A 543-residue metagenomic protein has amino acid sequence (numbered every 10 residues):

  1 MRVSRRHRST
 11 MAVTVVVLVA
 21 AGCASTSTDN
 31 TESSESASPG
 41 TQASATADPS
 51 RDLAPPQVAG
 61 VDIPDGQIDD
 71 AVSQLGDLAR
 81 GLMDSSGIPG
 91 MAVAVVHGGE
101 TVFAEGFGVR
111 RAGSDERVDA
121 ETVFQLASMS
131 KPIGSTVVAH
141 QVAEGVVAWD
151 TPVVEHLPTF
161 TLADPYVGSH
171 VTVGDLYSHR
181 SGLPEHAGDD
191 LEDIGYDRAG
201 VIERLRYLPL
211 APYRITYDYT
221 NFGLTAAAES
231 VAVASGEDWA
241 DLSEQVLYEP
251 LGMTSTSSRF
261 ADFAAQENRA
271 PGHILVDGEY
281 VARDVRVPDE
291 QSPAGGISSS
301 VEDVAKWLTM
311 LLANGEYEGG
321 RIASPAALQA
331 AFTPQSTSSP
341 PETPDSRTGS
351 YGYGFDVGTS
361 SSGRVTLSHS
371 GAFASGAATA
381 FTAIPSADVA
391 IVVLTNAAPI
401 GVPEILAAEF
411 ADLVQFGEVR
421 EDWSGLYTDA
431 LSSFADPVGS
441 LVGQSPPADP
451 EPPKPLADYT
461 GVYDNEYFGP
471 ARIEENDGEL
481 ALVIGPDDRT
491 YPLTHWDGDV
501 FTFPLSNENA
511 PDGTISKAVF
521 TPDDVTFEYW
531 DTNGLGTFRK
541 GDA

Functional and structural regions predicted by a protein language model:
M1-A12: Bacterial N-terminal signal peptides that target proteins for export
R2, E342, A408-A543: Peripheral terminal and inter-domain segments
V19-G22: C-terminal motif of bacterial Sec signal peptides marking the signal peptidase cleavage site
A24-S27: Bacterial signal peptide processing site
D65-F124, V146-A148, A163, R198-Y207 (+1 more regions): Short, conserved catalytic-motif segment at the N-terminal edge
S73-R80, V93, G99, V123-V153 (+2 more regions): Active-site SXXK
V102, T379-N396, T526-E528: Short, well-ordered beta-strand elements
R111, D164-S375, T379-A380: Short, surface-exposed loop or secondary-structure junction motifs that flank catalytic or metal-binding residues
